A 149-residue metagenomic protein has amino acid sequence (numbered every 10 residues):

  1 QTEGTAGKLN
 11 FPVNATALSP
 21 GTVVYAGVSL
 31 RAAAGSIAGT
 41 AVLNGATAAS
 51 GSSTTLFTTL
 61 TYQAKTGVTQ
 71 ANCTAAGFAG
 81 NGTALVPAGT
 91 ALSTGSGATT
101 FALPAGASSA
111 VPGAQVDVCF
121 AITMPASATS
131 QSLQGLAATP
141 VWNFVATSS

Functional and structural regions predicted by a protein language model:
Q1-G27: Beta-sheet-dominated interaction scaffolds and their linkers
Q1-L9, L30, V42-L43, L85-V86 (+1 more regions): Generic preference for hydrophobic/aromatic residues in regular secondary structure cores
Q1-T2, A49-T99: A surface/secretory-pathway sequence property marking extracellular, secreted, or lumenal proteins enriched
G4, K8, G21, G97-A98 (+1 more regions): A short linear-motif detector with a strong N-terminal bias
L18-A48, L103-S149: C-terminal, structured domain-capping segment
